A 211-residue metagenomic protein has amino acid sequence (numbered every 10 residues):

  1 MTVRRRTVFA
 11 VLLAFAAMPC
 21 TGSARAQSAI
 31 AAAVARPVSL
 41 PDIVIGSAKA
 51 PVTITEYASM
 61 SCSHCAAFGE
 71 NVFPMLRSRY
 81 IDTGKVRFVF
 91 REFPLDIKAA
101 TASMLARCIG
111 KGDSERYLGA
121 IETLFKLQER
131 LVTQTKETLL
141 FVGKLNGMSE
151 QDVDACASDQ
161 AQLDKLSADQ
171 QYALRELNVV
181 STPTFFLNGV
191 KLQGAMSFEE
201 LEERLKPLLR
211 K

Functional and structural regions predicted by a protein language model:
T2, Q27, Y57-S59, F141-K211: C-terminal cap of thioredoxin/glutaredoxin-like
T2-V3, T7-P94, S167-R175, L209-K211: Extracytoplasmic thiol/disulfide redox context detector
V38-L40, K126, L187: Residue-level signal for pocket-adjacent positions within structured domains
A58-M60, A66-K144: Structural alpha/beta surface segment adjacent to cysteine/selenocysteine redox centers across thiol/disulfide enzymes
H64, I97-K98, K165, Q193: Secondary-structure boundary/capping motif
